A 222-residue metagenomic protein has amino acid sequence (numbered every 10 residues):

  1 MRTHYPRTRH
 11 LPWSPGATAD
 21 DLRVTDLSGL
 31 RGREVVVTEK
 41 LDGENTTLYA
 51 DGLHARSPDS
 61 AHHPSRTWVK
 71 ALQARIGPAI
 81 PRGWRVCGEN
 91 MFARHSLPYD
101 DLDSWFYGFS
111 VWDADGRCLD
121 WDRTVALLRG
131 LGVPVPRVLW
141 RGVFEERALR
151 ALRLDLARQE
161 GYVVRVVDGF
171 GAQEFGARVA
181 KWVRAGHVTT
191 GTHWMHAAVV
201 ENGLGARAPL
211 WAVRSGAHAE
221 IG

Functional and structural regions predicted by a protein language model:
M1-G222: Core nucleotide-handling region used for phosphoryl-transfer chemistry
